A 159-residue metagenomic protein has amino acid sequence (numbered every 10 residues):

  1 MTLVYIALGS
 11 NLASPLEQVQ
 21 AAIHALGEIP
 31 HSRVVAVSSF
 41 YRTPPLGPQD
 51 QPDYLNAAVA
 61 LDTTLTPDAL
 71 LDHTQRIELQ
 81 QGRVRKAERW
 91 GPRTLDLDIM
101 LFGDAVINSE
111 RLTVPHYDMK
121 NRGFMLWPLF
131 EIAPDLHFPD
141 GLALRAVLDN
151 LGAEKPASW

Functional and structural regions predicted by a protein language model:
M1-S32, V37-P44: N-terminal beta1-alpha1 ligand-phosphate binding loop
L8-S10, T63, F130: Short, structured patches in soluble enzyme cores that scaffold and shape functional sites
H31, P45-Y54, L65-W159: Flexible, gly/pro- and Lys/Arg-enriched active-site loops
